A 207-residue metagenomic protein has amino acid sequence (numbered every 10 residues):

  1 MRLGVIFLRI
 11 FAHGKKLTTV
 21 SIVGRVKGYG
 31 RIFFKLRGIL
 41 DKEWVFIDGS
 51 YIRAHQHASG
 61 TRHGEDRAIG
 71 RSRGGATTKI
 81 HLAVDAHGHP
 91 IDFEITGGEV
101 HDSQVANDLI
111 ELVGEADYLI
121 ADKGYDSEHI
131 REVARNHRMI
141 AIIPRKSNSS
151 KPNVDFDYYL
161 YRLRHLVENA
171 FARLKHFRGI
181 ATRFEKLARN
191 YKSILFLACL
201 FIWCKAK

Functional and structural regions predicted by a protein language model:
M1-K207: Short alpha-helical elements
